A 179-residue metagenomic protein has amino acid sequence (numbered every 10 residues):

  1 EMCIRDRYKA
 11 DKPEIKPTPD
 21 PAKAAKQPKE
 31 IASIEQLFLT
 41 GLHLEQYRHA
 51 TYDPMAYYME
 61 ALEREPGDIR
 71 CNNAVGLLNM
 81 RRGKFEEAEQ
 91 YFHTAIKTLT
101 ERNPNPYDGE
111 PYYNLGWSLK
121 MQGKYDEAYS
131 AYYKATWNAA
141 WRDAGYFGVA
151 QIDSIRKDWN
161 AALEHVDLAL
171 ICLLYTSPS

Functional and structural regions predicted by a protein language model:
M2-D6, Y175-S179: Conserved small/polar residues in nucleotide/adenosyl-binding loops
L42-H43, L77, W117, Q151: Residue-level recognition of tetratricopeptide repeat
R64, T98, R102-P104, N138 (+1 more regions): Structural marker of alpha-solenoid helical repeat scaffolds
